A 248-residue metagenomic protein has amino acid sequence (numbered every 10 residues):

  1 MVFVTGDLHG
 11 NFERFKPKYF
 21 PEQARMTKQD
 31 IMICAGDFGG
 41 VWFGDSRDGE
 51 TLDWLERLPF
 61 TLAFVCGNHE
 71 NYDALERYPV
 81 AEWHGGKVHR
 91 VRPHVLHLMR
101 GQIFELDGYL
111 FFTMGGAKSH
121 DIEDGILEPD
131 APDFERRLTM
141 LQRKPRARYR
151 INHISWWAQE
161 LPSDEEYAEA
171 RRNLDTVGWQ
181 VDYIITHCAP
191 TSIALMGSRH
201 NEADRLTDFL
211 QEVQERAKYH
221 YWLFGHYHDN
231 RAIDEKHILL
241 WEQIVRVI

Functional and structural regions predicted by a protein language model:
M1-F3, Q102-T113, Y183, D234-I238: Beta-strand-turn-beta hairpins that frame and shape the catalytic cleft of phosphate-ester-processing enzymes
V2-V4, I33-C34, I184, L223: Residue-level marker for buried hydrophobic side chains located in beta-strands that build the well-ordered beta-sheet
T5, G10-L106, R199, A203-L210 (+2 more regions): Core catalytic region of metal-dependent phosphoesterases/phosphodiesterases, especially metallo-beta-lactamase-like
L8-H9, F38-G39, N68-N71, A117-K118 (+2 more regions): Catalytic metal-binding/acid-base residues of hydrolase active sites
F12, W42, S192-L195, R231: Short, solvent-exposed loop/turn segments at secondary-structure junctions
E50-D53, N173-D175, Q180-G225: Cap/insert and terminal regions of metallo-dependent hydrolase folds
P93, D107-H200: Active-site-proximal loop/helix segment associated with metal-binding centers of metalloenzymes
F111, L223-I248: C-terminal capping/extension of enzyme domains
